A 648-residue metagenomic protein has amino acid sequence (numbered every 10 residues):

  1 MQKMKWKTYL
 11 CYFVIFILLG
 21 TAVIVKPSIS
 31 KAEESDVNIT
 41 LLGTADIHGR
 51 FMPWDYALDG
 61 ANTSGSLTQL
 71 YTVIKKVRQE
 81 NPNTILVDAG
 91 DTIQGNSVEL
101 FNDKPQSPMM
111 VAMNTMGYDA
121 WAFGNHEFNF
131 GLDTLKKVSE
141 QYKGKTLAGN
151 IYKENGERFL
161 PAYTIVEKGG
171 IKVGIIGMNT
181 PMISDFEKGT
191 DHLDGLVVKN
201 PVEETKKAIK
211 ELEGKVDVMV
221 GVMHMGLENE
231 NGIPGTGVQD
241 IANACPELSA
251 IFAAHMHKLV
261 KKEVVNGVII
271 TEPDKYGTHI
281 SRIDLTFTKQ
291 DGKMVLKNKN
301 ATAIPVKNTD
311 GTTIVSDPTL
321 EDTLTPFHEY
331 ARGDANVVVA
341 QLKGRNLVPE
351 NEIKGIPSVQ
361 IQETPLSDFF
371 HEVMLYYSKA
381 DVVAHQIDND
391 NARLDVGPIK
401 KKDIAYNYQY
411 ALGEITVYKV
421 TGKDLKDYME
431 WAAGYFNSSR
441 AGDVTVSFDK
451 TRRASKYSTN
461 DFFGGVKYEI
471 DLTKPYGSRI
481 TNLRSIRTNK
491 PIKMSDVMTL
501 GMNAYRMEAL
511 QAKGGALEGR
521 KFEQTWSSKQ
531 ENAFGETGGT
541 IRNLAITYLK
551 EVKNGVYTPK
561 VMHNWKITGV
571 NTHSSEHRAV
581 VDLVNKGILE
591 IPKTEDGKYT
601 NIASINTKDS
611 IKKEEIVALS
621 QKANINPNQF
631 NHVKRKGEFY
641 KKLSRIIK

Functional and structural regions predicted by a protein language model:
Q2-F13: Bacterial N-terminal signal peptides that target proteins for export
Y12-A22: Bacterial N-terminal signal peptides
L18, G117, K215, P246-E247 (+5 more regions): Short, well-ordered loop/turn elements at secondary-structure boundaries
L19-G20, I29, H328, R332: Short, intrinsically disordered, low-complexity terminal segments
T21-S35: Sec-dependent signal peptide cleavage junction
E33-T309, I361-V373: Acidic, metal/ion-coordinating pockets
S35-N38, R50-G60, S64-V73, Q79 (+4 more regions): Catalytic centers of hydrolytic enzymes
